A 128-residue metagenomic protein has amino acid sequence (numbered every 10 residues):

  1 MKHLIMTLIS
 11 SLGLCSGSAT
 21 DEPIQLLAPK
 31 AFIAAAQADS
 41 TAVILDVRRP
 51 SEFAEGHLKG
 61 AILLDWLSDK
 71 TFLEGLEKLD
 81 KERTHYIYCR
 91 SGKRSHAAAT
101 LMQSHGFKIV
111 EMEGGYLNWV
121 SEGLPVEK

Functional and structural regions predicted by a protein language model:
K2-L8, L12-A42, S51-T84, K93-K128: Rhodanese-like catalytic fold shared by cysteine-dependent sulfurtransferases and DSP/PTP-type phosphatases
R48: Short strand-turn motif at the edge of the Rossmann-like AdoMet-binding core
Y88: Short, surface-exposed ligand- or partner-binding patches at beta-edge/loop junctions that are enriched in aromatics
